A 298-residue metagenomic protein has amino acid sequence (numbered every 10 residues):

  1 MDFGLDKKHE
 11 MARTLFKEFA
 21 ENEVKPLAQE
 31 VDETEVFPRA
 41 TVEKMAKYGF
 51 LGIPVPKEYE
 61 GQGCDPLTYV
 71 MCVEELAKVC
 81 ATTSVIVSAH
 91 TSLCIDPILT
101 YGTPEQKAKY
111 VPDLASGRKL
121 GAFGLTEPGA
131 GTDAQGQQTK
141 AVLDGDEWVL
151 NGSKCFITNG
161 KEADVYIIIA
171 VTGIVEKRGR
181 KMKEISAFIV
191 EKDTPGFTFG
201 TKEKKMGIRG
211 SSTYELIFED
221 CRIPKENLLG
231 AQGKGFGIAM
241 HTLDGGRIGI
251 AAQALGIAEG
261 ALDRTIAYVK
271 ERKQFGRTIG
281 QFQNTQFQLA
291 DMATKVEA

Functional and structural regions predicted by a protein language model:
M1-A89, A108-K109, D113-S116, I266: Amphipathic, small/basic residue-rich leader segments at the start of a protein or domain
F3-M11, K78, A187, F197-A298: Glycine-rich beta->alpha junctions and the first turn(s) of the following alpha-helix
G63-E75, D133-Q137, I217, I223: Structural signature of FAD isoalloxazine-binding scaffolds in flavoprotein oxidoreductases
V85-E105, G131-A134: N-terminal glycine-rich flavin-associated loop
L114, G129-T132, F156-N159, R178-R180 (+1 more regions): Short Gly/Pro-enriched turn/cap motifs at secondary-structure boundaries
G117-L125, I169: A short, Trp-centered hydrophobic/proline-enriched beta-strand micro-motif
T139-V142: A structural signal for short hydrophobic beta-strand segments in well-ordered beta-sheet cores
E147, N151-F199: A short core secondary-structure module
